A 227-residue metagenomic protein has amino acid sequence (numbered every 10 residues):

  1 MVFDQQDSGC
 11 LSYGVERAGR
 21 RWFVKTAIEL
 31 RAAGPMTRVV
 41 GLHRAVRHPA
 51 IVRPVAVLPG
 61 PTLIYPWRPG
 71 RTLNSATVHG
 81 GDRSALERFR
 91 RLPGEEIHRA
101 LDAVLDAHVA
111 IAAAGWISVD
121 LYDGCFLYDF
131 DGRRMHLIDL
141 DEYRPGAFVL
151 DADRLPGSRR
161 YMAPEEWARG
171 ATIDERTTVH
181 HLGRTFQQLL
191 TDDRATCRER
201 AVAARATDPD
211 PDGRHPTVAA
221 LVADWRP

Functional and structural regions predicted by a protein language model:
V2-G41: ATP-binding glycine-rich loop module of kinase domains
G41-A50: Structural motif at the C-terminus of the N-lobe alphaC helix and the adjacent alphaC-beta4 loop of the Hanks-type
R53-L92: Conserved structural core of kinase catalytic domains
A100-L101: Activation segment signature within eukaryotic-like protein kinase domains
H108-D129: Catalytic-loop of the protein kinase fold
I138-R144: Activation of the activation-loop gatekeeper triad in protein kinase-fold domains
D151-E166: Conserved activation segment of eukaryotic-like protein kinases, specifically the C-terminal portion of the activation
R214-R226: Conserved C-terminal segment of Hanks-type protein kinase catalytic domains
